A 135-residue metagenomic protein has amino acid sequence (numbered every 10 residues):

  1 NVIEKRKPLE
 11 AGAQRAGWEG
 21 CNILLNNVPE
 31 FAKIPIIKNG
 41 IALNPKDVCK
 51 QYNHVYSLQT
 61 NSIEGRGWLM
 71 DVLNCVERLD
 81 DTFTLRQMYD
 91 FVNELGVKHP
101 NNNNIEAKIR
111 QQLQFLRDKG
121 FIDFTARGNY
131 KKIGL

Functional and structural regions predicted by a protein language model:
V2-L73: Long, low-complexity, charged/polar intrinsically disordered regions in eukaryotic proteins
R66, M70, R86, A107-R110: Non-catalytic, well-ordered alpha-helical scaffold segments
N74-E77, N93: Short, locally clustered residues in the helix-turn-helix/winged-helix DNA-binding domain
E77-L85: Short capping segments at the starts of secondary-structure elements
T82, N93-I109: Short, positively charged loop/turn segments that connect secondary-structure elements
Q87-F91: A short acidic, leucine-rich amphipathic alpha-helix
A107-L135: Charged low-complexity interaction tracts in eukaryotic proteins
